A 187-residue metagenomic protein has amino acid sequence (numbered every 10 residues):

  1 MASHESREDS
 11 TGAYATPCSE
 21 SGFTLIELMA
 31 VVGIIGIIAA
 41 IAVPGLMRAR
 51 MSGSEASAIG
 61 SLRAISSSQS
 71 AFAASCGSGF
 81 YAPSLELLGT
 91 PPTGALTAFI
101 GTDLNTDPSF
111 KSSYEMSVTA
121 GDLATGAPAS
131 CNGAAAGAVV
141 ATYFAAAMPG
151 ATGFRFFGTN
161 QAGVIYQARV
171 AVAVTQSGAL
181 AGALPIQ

Functional and structural regions predicted by a protein language model:
M1-F23: N-terminal leader/signal peptides at the extreme start of proteins
C18-L46: N-terminal single-pass transmembrane signal-anchor helix
A40, E55, A71: Functionally critical, cavity-lining and gating residues within the transmembrane helices of 12-TM secondary
A42, A49, Q69: Conserved alpha-helical elements of the SDR catalytic core
G45-L62: Aliphatic-rich helix starts adjacent to a transmembrane/signal segment
A64-R155, T159-A162, R169, L180-Q187: Extracellular/periplasmic head regions of type IV pilus-like filament subunits
A171-T175: A short acidic/small-residue loop/turn micro-motif
